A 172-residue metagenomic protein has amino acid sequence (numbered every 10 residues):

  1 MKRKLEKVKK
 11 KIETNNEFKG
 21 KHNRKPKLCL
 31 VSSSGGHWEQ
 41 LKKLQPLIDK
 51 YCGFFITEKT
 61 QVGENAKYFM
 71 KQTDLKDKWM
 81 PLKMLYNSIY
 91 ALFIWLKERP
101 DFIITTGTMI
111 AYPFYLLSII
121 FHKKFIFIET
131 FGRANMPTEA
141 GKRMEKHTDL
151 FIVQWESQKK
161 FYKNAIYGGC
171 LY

Functional and structural regions predicted by a protein language model:
M1-E64: N-terminal subdomain of nucleotide-sugar transferases
P26, D101, D149: Conserved acidic residues
L30-S32, I56, T105, I128 (+1 more regions): Short hydrophobic segments within beta-strands
S32-S34, D49-M84, Y90, S157-Q158 (+1 more regions): Conserved nucleotide-sugar phosphate-binding/catalytic loop shared by glycosyltransferases and other
S33-H37, T108-I110, F131-N135, Y172: Short beta->alpha connector loops
K78-F102, I120: An amphipathic, basic-hydrophobic alpha-helix
P100-F121: An aromatic- and histidine-rich active-site surface loop
K123-Y172: Active-site-proximal region of nucleotide-activated glycan assembly enzymes, centered on histidine/acidic-rich loops
